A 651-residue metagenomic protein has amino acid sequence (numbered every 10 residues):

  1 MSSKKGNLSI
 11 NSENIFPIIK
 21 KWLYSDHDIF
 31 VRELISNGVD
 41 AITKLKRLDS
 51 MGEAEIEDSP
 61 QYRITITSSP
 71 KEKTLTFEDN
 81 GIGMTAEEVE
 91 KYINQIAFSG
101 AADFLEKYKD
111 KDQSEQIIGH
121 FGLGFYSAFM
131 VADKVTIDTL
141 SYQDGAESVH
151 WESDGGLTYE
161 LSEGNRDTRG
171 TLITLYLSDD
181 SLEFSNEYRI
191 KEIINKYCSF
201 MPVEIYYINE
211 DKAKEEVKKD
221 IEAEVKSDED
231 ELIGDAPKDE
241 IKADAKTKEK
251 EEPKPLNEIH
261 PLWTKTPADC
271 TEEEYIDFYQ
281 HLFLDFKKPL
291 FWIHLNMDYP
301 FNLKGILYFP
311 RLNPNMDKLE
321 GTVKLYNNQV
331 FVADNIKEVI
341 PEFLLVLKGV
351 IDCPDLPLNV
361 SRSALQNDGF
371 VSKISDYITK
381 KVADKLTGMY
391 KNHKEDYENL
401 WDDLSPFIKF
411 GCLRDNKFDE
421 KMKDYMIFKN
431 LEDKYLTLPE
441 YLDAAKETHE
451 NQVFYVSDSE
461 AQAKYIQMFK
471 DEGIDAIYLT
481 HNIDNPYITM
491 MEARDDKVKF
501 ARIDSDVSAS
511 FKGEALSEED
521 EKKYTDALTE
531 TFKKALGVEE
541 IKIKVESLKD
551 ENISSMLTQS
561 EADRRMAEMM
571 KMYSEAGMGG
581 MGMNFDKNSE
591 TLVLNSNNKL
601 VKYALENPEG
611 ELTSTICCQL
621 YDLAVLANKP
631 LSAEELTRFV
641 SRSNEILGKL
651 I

Functional and structural regions predicted by a protein language model:
M1-F184, E192, S199, D220-E222: GHKL (Bergerat-fold) ATPase N-terminal catalytic module, capturing the glycine-rich phosphate-binding loop and acidic
I117, V135-T158, S178-L182, Y188-I651: GHKL/Bergerat-fold ATPase module in large chromosome/replication-associated machines
